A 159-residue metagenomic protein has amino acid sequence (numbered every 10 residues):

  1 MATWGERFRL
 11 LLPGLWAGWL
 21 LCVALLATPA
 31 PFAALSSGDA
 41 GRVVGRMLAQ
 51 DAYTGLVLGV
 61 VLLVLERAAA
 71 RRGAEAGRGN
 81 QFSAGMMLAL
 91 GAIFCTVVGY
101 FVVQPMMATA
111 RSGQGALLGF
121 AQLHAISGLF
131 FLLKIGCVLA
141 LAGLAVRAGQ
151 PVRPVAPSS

Functional and structural regions predicted by a protein language model:
M1-A2, A148: Terminal, non-globular segments
A2-E75, S83, T109-A121, P157-S158: Interfacial loop at the N-terminal end of multi-pass membrane proteins
F8, L12-L15, L88-G91, S127-L133: Physicochemical signature of membrane-embedded alpha-helices that form the seven-helix bundle of GPCRs, emphasizing
M47, L118-I135: Individual transmembrane alpha-helices with interfacial aromatic-anchor signatures
T54-L63, F131-L144: Hydrophobic cores of alpha-helical transmembrane segments in multi-pass inner/ER membrane proteins, independent
L90-P105, K134-I135: Mid-bilayer segments of alpha-helical transmembrane spans in multi-pass integral membrane proteins that mediate
Q150-S159: Short, charged juxtamembrane terminal tails flanking transmembrane helices
